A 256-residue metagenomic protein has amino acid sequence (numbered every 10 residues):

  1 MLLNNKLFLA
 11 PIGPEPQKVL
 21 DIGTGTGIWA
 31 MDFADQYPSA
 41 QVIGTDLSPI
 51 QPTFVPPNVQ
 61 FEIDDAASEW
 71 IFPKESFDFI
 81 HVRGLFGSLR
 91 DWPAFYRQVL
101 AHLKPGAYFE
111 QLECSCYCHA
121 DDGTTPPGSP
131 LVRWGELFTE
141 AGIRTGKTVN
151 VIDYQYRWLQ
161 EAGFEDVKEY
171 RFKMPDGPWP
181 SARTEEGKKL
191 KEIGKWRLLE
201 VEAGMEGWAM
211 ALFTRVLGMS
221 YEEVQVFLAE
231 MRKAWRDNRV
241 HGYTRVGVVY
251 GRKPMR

Functional and structural regions predicted by a protein language model:
M1-P16: Class I SAM-dependent methyltransferase Rossmann-like catalytic core, especially the SAM/SAH-binding loop
G13-K74, F79, A94: Class I SAM-dependent methyltransferase SAM/SAH-binding core
S39, N58, G106, F164-D166: A generic structural signal for alpha->beta connector loops
V82-L85: A short beta-strand submotif of the Rossmann-like class I SAM-dependent methyltransferase core that lines
G87, Y108-A203: Conserved catalytic/acceptor-binding region of the Class I
L89-D91: Short N-terminal helix/helix-N-cap motif within the alpha/beta-hydrolase-1
P93-Y108: A short glycine-rich, Lys/Arg-flanked "PGG" loop and its adjoining helix->strand segment in the class I
A162-R256: C-terminal lobe and adjacent flexible extensions of AdoMet/dcAdoMet transferase-like proteins
